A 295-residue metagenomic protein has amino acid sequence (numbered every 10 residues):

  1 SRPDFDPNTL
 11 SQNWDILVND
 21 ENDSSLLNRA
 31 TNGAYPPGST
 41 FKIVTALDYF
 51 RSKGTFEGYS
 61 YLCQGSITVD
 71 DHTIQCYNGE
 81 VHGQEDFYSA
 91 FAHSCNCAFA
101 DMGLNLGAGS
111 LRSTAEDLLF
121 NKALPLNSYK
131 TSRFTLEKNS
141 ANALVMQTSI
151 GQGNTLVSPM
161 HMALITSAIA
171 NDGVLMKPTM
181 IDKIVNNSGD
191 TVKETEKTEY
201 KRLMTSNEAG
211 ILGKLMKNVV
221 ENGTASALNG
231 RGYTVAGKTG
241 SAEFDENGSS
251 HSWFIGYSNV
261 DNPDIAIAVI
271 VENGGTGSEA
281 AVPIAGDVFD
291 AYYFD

Functional and structural regions predicted by a protein language model:
S1-S39, V44-N273: Beta-lactam-recognizing serine transpeptidase/beta-lactamase-like catalytic domain environment
M162, G277-G286: Short, charged, low-complexity patches
T191-V192, I284-D295: Short, gly/Ser/Thr-rich active-site loops of penicillin-recognizing serine hydrolases
